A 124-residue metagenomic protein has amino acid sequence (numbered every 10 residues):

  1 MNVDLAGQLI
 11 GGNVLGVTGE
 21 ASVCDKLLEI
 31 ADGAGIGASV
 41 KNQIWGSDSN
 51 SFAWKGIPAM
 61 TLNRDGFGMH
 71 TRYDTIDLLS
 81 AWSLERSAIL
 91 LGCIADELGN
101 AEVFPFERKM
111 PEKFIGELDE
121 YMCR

Functional and structural regions predicted by a protein language model:
M1-G66, R72, W82: Metal-dependent peptidase/peptidase-like ectodomains
F67-R124: His/Asp/Glu-rich mid-to-C-terminal helical/loop segments that flank catalytic regions of hydrolases
